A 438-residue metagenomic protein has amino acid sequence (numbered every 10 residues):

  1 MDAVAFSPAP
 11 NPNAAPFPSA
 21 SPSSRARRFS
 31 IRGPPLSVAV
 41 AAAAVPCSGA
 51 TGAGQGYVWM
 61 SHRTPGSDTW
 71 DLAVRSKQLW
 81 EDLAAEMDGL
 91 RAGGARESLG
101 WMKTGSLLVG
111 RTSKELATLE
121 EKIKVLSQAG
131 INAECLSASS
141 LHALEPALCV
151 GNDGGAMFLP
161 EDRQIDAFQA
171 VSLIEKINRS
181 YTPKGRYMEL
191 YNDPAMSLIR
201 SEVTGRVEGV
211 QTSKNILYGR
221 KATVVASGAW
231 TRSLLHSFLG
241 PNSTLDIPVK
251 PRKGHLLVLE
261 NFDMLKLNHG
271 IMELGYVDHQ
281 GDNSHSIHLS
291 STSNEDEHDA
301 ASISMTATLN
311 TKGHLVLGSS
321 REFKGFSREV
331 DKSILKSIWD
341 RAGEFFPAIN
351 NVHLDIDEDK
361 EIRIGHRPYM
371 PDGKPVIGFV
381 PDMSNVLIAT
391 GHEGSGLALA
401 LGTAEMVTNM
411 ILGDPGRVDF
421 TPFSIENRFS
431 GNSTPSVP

Functional and structural regions predicted by a protein language model:
M1-G33, S37: N-terminal chloroplast transit peptides
D2-P8, C135, E202, K374-P438: C-terminal lid/capping helical subdomain adjacent to the catalytic/cofactor pocket in oxidative enzymes
V38-A53: Glycine-rich FAD pyrophosphate-binding loop
G56-L144: Dinucleotide-binding Rossmann-like beta1-alpha1 core, especially the glycine-rich loop that anchors the ADP
G56-V58, A92-W101, R206, Y218 (+2 more regions): Active-site substrate-recognition segment that forms the wall of the catalytic cavity or substrate channel
R63-T64, D162-Q164, E322-F326, H366 (+1 more regions): Glycine-rich phosphate/pyrophosphate-binding beta-alpha loops
D71-L72, V109-T118, M157-R179, L190 (+2 more regions): Short beta-strand to alpha-helix junction loop
M157-A222, A226-S227, S233: Helical element adjacent to the flavin cofactor pocket in flavoenzyme catalytic cores
